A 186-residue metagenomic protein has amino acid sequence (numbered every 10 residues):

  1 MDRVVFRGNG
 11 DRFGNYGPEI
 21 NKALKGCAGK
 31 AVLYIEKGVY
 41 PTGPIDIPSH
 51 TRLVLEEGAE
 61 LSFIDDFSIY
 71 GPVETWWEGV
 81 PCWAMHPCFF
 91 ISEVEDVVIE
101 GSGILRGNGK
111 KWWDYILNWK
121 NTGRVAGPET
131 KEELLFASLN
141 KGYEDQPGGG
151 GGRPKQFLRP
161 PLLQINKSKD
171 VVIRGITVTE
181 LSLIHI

Functional and structural regions predicted by a protein language model:
M1-I186: Extracellular/periplasmic carbohydrate-active domains that bind, remodel, or depolymerize complex polysaccharides
